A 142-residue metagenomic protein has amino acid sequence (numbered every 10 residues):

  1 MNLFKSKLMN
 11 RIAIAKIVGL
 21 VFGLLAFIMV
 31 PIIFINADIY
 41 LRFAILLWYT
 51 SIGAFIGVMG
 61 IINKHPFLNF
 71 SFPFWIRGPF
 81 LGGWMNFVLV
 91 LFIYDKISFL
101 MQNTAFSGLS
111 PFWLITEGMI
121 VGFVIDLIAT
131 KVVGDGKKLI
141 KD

Functional and structural regions predicted by a protein language model:
M1-D142: Juxtamembrane/disordered regions of integral membrane proteins
